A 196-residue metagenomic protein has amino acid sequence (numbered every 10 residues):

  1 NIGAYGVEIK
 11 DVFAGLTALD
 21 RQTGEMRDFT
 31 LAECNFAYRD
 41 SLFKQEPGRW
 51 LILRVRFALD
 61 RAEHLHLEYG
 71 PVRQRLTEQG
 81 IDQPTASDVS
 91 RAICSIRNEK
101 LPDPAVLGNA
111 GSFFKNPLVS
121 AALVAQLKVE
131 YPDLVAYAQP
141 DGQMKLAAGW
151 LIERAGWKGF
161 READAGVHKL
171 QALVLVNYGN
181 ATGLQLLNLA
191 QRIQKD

Functional and structural regions predicted by a protein language model:
N1-T17: A gly/ser-rich beta-alpha-beta helix-loop segment of oxidoreductase catalytic cores
G6-I9, A181-L186: Short, structured secondary-structure boundary patches
L19-R21: A generic structural motif
M26-L175, N180-L184: Phosphate/pyrophosphate- and phosphate-bearing ligand-binding catalytic cores of soluble enzymes
G183-D196: C-terminal or internal capping secondary-structure element at the end of a domain, subdomain, or sheet
